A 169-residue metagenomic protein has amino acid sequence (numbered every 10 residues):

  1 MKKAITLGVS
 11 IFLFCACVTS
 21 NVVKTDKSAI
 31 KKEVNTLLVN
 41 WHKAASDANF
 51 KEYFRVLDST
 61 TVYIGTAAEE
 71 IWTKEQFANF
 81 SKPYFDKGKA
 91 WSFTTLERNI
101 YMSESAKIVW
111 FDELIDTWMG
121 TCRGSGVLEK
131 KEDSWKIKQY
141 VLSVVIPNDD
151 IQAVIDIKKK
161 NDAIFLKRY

Functional and structural regions predicted by a protein language model:
M1-T25: Bacterial Sec-dependent N-terminal signal peptides
C17-R55, D149-I151, I155-Y169: Short, low-complexity N-terminal intrinsically disordered segments enriched in polar/charged residues
V62-W72, Y84-A90: A short gly/proline-enriched turn/hairpin at secondary-structure junctions
Y63-G65, W110-F111, I137-Q139: Short hydrophobic/aromatic-rich beta-strand segments that constitute the beta-sheet cores of beta-sandwich/beta-barrel
A68-I71, I115-W118, L142-P147: Solvent-exposed loop/turn segments at secondary-structure junctions within structured extracellular/periplasmic domains
A78-T121: Surface-exposed, charged secondary-structure patches
T121-Q152: Short beta-strand edge/turn micro-motifs at domain boundaries
